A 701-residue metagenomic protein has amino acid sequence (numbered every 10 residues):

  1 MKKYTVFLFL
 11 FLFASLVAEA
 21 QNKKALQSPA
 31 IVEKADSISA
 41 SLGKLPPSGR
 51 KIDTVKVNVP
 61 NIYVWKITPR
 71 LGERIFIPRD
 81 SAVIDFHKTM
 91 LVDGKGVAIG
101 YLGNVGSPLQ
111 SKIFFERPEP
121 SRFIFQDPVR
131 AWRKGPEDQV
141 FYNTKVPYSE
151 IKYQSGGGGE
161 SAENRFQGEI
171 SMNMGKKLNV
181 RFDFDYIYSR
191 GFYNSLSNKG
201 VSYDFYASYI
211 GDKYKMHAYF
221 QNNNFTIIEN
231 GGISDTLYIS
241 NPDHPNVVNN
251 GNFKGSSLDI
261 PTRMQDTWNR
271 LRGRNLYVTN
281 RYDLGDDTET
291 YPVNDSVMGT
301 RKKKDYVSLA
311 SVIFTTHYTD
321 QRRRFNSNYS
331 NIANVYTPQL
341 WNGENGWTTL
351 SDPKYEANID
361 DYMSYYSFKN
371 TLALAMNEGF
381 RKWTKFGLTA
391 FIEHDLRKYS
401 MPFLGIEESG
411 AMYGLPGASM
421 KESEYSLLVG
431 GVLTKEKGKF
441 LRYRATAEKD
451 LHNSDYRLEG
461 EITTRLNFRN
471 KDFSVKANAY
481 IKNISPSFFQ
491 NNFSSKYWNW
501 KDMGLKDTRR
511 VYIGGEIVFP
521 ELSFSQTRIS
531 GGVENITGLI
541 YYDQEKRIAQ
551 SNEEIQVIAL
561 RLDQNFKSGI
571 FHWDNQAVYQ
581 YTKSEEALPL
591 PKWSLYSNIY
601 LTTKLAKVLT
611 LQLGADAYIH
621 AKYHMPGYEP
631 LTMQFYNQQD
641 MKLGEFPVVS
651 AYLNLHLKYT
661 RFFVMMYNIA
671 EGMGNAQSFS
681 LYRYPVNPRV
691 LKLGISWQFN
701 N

Functional and structural regions predicted by a protein language model:
M1: GIY-YIG nuclease catalytic motif and its immediate N-terminal context
Y4-A14: Sec-dependent N-terminal signal peptides
T5-V6, K24-L26, A559-R561, D574: Generic early N-terminus positional signal peaking at residue ~5-7
L12, K134-V140, M298-K302, T602: Intrinsically disordered, low-complexity boundary segments flanking structured domains
L16-A20: Sec/Tat signal peptide C-region and signal peptidase I cleavage site
Q21-R274, D283-V293, T463-F473, R683-R689 (+1 more regions): Membrane-proximal, glycine/serine-rich, low-complexity loop/turn segments characteristic of large bacterial
V146, I260-N701: Exposed, low-structure sequence patches enriched in small/polar residues
